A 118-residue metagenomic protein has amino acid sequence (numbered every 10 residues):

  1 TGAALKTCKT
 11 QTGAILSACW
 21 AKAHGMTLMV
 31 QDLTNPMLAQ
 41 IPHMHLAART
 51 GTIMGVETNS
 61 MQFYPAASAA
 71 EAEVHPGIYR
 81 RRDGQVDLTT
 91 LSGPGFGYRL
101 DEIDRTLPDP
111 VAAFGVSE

Functional and structural regions predicted by a protein language model:
T1-L33, Q40: Catalytic core of soluble alpha/beta enzymes
L33-E118: Flexible C-terminal active-site loop/helix
